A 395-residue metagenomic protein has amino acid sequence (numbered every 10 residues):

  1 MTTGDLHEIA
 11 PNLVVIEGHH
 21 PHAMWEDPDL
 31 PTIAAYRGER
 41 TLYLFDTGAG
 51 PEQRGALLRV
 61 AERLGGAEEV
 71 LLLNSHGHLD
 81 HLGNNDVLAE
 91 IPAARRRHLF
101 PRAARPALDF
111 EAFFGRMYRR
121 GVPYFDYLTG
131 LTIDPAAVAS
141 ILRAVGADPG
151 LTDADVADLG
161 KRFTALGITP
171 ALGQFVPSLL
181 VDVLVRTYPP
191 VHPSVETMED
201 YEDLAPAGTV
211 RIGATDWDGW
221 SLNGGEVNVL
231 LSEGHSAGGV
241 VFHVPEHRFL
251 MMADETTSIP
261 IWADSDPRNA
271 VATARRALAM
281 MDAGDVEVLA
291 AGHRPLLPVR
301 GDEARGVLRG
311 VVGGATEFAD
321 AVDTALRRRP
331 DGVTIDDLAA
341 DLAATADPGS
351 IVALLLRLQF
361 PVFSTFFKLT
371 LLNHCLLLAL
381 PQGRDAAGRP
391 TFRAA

Functional and structural regions predicted by a protein language model:
T3-E8, D218-W220, L376-D385: Short, exposed beta-strand/loop patches in secreted or surface proteins that constitute
T3-G65, R120-G121, V241-E255: Conserved beta-strand hairpin/beta-sheet module of binuclear metal-dependent hydrolase folds, prominently
E8, V15, A35, A205-P245 (+1 more regions): Core dinuclear metal-dependent hydrolase active-site scaffold
R40, G66-E69, A93-R96, E246-R248 (+1 more regions): A general structural motif
L42-L44, A49-P51, Y188-E196, D200-D203 (+1 more regions): Metallo-beta-lactamase
R54, L58-S221: Active-site HxH/HxHxD metal-binding segment of metal-dependent hydrolases
A315-D323: Short, leucine-enriched amphipathic alpha-helices that occur as contiguous helical runs
T324-A395: C-terminal regulatory/interaction regions
